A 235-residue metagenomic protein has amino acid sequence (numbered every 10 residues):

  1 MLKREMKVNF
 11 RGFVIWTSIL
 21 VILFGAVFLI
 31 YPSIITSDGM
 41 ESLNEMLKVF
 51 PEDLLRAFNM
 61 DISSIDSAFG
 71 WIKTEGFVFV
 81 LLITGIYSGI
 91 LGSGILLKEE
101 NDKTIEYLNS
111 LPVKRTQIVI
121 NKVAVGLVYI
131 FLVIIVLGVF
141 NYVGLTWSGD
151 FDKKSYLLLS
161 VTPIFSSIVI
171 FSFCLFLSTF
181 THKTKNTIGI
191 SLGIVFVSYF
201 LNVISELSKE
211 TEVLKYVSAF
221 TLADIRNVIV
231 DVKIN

Functional and structural regions predicted by a protein language model:
M1-V21: Aromatic- and glycine-rich beta-strand/loop motifs that create alpha-glucan
A26-F69, G193, V197-N235: Terminal transmembrane helical anchor/hairpin motif
F28, I120-T179: Secretory targeting signals
I72-L97, L192: Long, hydrophobic alpha-helical segments
G85-G92, F140, S172-F173, A219: Hydrophobic/aromatic residues in alpha-helical transmembrane segments
G89-N109, V123: Transmembrane helix boundary and interhelical loop/hinge segments in multi-pass membrane proteins
I164-V197, I204: A structural motif at transmembrane helix-loop-helix junctions in multipass membrane proteins
